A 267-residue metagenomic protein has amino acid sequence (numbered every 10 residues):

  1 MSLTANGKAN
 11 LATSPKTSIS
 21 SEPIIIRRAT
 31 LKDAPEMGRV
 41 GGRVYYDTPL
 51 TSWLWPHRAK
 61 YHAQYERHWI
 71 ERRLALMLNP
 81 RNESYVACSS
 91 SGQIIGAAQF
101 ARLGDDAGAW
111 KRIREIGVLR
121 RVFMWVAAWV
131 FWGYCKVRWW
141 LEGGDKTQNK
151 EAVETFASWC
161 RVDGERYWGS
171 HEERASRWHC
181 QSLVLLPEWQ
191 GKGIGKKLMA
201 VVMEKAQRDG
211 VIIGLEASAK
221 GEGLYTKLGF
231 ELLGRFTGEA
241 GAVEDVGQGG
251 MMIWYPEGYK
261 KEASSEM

Functional and structural regions predicted by a protein language model:
I25-R39: A short beta-loop-alpha structural element at the N-terminal edge of CoA-dependent acyl/N-acetyltransferase catalytic
P56-S84, S89, D163-G169: Active-site rim helix/loop that mediates acceptor-substrate recognition in acyltransferases
P80-F100, V184-L186: Conserved beta-hairpin
Q99-V184, Q190, E239-V246, G258-S265: Conserved acyl-donor/pantetheine-binding loop and adjacent beta-alpha core of acyl/acetyltransferases and related
S176-W178, A206-A217: Conserved GNAT acetyl-CoA-binding A-motif
L185, G191-E204: Conserved acetyl-CoA-binding loop-helix of GNAT-fold acetyltransferases
K196, R208-G210, A219-F236: Conserved active-site alpha-helix within GNAT-family acetyltransferase domains
E231-M251: Conserved catalytic-core motifs of GNAT/GCN5-like acyltransferases
